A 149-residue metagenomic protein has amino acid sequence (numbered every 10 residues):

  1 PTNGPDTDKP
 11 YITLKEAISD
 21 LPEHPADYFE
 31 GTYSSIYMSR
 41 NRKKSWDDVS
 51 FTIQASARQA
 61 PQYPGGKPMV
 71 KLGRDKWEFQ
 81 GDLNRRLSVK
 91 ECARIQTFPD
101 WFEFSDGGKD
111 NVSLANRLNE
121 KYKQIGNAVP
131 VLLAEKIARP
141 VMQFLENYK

Functional and structural regions predicted by a protein language model:
P1-F29: Flexible, glycine-/basic-rich loop-and-beta segments that form/coincide with the SAM-dependent methyltransferase
E23-K149: C-terminal target-recognition/interaction regions appended to catalytic cores
